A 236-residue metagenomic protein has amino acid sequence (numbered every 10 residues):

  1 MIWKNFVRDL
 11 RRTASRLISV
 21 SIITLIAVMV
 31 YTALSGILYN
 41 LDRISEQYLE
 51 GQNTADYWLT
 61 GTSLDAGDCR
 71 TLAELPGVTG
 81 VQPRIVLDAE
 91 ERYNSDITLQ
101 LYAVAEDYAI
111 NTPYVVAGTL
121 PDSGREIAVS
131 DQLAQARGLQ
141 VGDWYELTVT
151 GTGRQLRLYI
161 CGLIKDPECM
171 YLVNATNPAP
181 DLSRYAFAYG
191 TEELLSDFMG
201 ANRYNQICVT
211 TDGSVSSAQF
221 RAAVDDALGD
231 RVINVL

Functional and structural regions predicted by a protein language model:
I2-L236: Membrane transport/envelope proteins' first extracytoplasmic loop
